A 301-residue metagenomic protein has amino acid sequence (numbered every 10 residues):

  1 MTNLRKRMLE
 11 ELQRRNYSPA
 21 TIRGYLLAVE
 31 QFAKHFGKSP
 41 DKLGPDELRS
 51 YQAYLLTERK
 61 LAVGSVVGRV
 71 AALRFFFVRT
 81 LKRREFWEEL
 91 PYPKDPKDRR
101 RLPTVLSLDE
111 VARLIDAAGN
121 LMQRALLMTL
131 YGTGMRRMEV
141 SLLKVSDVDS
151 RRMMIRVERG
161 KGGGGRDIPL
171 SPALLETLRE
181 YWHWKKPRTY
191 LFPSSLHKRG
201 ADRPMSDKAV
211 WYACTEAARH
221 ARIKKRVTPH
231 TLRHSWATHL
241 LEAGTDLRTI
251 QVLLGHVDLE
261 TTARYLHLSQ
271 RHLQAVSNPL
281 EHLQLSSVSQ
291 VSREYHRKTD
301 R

Functional and structural regions predicted by a protein language model:
M1-R301: Conserved catalytic core of the tyrosine transesterase superfamily
